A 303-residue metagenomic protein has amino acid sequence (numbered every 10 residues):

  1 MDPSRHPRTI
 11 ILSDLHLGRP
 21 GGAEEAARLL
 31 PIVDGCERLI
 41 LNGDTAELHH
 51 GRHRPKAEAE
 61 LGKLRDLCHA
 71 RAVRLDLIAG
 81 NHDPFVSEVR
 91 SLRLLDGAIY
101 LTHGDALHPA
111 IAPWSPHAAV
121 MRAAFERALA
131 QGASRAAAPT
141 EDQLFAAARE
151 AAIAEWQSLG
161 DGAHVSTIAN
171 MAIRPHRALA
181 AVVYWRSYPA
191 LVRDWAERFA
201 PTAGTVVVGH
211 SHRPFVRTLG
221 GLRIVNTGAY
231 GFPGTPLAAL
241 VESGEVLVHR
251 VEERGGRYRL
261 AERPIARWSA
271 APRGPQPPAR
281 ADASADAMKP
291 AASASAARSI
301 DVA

Functional and structural regions predicted by a protein language model:
D2-R8, L12, L17-A98: Core catalytic region of metal-dependent phosphoesterases/phosphodiesterases, especially metallo-beta-lactamase-like
L15, N81, L107, Y230 (+1 more regions): Short, solvent-exposed coil/turn elements at secondary-structure transition points
R28-K56, Q157-T167, R174-A203: N-terminal short leaders/motifs
L48, P84, H108, P233 (+1 more regions): Flexible, glycine-rich phosphate/dinucleotide-binding loops and adjacent beta-alpha linkers at cofactor/substrate
K56, P84-S87, E126, Q143-I153 (+2 more regions): A general structural signal for short secondary-structure boundary/capping elements
G62, D66, S91-A123, W185-H249: Conserved beta-sheet core of the metallophosphoesterase superfamily
G104-L191: Active-site-proximal loop/helix segment associated with metal-binding centers of metalloenzymes
P214, T218-A294, R298-A303: Binuclear metal-dependent phosphoesterase catalytic core
